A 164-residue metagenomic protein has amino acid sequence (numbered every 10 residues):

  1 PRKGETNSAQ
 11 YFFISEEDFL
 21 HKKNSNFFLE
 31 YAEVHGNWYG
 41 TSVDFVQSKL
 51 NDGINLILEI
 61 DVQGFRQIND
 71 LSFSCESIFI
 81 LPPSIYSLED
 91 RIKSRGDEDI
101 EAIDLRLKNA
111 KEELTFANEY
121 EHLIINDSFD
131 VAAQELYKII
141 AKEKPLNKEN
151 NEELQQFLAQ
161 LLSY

Functional and structural regions predicted by a protein language model:
P1-L56, V62-R66: ATP-dependent small-molecule kinase phosphotransfer cores that center on conserved nucleotide phosphate-binding segments
R2-G4, R66-I68, I85-R91, V131-E135: Switch/connector loops and helix/strand junctions flanking conserved nucleotide-binding motifs in nucleotide-processing
R2-N7, I68-S72, T115-N118: Short loop/helix-cap segments at secondary-structure boundaries that form the rim of catalytic
F19, I57, A110, I124: Residue-level signature of catalytic and energy-coupling elements of molecular machines, predominantly ATP/GTP-dependent
N26-L29, R91-E98, I139-K142: Conserved AAA+ ATPase "sensor/coupling" helix adjacent to the nucleotide-binding pocket
L56-D61, D70-S94, I125-S128: Conserved phosphate-donor/acceptor-positioning beta-strand/loop module used by diverse small-molecule
C75, S87, R95-T115, D130-V131: Ras-like small GTPase catalytic G-domain
D97, T115-Y164: NTP-dependent small-molecule kinase module
